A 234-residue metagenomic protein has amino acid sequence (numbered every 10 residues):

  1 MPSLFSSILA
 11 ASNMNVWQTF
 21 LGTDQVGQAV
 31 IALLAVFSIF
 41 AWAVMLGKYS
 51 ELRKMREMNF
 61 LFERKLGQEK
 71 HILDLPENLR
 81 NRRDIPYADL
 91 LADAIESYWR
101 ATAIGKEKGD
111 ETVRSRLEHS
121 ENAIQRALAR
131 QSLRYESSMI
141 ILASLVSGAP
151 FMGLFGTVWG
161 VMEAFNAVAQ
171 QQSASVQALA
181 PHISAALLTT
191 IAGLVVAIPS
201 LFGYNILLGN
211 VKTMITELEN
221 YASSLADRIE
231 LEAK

Functional and structural regions predicted by a protein language model:
M1-T23, S173-S175: Short, strongly hydrophobic alpha-helical membrane anchors
S12-Q28, R134-I140, S144-S147: Juxtamembrane loop-transmembrane helix junctions in multi-pass integral membrane proteins, especially the extracellular
T23-L75: Transmembrane alpha-helix/interfacial motif
D24, W42, L75, L91 (+3 more regions): Residue-level signature of catalytic and energy-coupling elements of molecular machines, predominantly ATP/GTP-dependent
A29-L46, L145, A149-F155, A192 (+1 more regions): Lipid-exposed faces of alpha-helical membrane segments in multi-pass integral membrane proteins
E57-F151, W159-S175, F202-K234: Predominantly long cytosolic amphipathic alpha-helical stalk/bundle segments
Q172-A186: Hydrophobic alpha-helical transmembrane segments and adjacent short intramembrane/lumenal linkers of inner/organellar
A185-S200: Hydrophobic alpha-helical transmembrane segments of polytopic membrane proteins
